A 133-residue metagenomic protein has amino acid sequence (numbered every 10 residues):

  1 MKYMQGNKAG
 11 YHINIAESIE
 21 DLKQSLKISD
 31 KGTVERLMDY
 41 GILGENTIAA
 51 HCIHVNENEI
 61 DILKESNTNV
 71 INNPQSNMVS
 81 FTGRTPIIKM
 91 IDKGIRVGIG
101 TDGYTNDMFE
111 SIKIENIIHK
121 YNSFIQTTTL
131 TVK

Functional and structural regions predicted by a protein language model:
M1-N69, F81-V97: Histidine/acidic residue-rich metal-binding segments in metalloenzymes
E17, P74-V79, D102-Y104: Short, acidic/turn-prone active-site loops that include or flank metal/cofactor- and phosphate-binding residues
D39-I42, N46, I88-K133: His/Asp/Glu-enriched, well-ordered alpha-helical/loop segment that forms or immediately abuts the divalent-metal
V79-R84, M108-E110: Short, charged, surface-exposed secondary-structure boundary motifs
